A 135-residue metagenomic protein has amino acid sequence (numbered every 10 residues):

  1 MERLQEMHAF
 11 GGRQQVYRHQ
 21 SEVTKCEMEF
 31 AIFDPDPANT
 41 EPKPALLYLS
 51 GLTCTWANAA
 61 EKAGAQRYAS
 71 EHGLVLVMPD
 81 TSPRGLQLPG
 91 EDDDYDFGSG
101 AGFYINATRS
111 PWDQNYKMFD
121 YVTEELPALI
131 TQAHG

Functional and structural regions predicted by a protein language model:
M1-G135: Non-catalytic cap/lid and distal C-terminal segments of serine-dependent acyl enzymes
